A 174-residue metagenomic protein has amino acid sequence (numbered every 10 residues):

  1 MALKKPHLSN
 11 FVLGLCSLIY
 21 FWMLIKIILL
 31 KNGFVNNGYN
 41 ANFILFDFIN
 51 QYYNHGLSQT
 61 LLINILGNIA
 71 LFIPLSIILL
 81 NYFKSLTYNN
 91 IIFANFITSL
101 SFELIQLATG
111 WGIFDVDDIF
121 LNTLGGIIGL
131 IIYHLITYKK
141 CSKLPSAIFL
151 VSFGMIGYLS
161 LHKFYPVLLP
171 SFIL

Functional and structural regions predicted by a protein language model:
M1-G110, V116, I131-L174: Bulky hydrophobic segments
L71-F72, L121-G129: Hydrophobic core segments of transmembrane alpha-helices in multi-pass, intramembrane catalytic enzymes
G112-I113, L121: Short capping loops/turns at secondary-structure boundaries
